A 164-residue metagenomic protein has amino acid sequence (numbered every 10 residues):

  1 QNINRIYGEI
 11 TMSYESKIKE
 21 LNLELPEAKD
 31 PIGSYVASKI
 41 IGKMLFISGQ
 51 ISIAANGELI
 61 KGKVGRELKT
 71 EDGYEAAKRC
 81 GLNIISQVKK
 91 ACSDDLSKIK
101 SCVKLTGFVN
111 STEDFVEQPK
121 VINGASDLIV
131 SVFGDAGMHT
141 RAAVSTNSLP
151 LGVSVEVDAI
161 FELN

Functional and structural regions predicted by a protein language model:
Q1-T11: Short, Lys/Arg-enriched N-terminal segments with co-localized hydrophobic residues within the first ~10-30 amino acids
M12-N164: Short, polar/acidic, helix-capping and beta-turn segments at strand->helix junctions that line the mouths
